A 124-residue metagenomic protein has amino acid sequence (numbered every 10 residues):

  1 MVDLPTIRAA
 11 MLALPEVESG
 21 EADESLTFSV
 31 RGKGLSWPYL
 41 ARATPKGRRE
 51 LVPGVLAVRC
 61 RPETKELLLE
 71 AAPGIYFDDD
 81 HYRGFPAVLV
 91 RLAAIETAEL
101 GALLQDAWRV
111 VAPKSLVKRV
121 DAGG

Functional and structural regions predicted by a protein language model:
M1-G124: Charge-dense, helix-prone N-terminal extensions
